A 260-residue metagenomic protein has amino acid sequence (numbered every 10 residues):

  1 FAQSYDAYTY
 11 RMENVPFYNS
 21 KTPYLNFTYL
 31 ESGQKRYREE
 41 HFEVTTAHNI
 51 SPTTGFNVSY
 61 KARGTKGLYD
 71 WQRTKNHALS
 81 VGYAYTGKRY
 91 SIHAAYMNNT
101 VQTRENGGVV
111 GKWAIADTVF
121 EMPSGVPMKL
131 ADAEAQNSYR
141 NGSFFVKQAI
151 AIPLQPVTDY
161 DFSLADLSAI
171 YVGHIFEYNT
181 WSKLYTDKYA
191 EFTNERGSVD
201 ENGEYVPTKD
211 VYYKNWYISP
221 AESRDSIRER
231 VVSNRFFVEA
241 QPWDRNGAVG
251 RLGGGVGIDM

Functional and structural regions predicted by a protein language model:
Q3, R11-T46, G67-L68: Short strand-turn segments of transmembrane beta-barrel domains in outer membranes, especially the first one or two
Y8-Y10, N26-T28, R63-T65, G125-E134 (+3 more regions): Extracytoplasmic loops and strand-loop junctions of Gram-negative outer membrane beta-barrel proteins
V15-T22, P52-T53, R89, P153-I170 (+1 more regions): Short loop/turn motifs that connect adjacent beta-strands in outer-membrane beta-barrel proteins
K21, R38-F42, K75-H77, S138-F144 (+1 more regions): Residues that define the transmembrane beta-barrel architecture of outer-membrane proteins
F27-E31, Y60-A62, A94-N98, I170-T180 (+1 more regions): Transmembrane beta-barrel strands of outer-membrane/channel proteins
V44-H48, V81-G87, V146-I152, N234-P242: Residues on the lipid-exposed face of transmembrane beta-strands in outer-membrane beta-barrel proteins
R63-T65, N99-T103, A151-Q155, E177-K183 (+1 more regions): Structural signature of outer-membrane beta-barrel domains
L68-N76, G82-G142: Outer-membrane beta-barrel translocator/channel fold
